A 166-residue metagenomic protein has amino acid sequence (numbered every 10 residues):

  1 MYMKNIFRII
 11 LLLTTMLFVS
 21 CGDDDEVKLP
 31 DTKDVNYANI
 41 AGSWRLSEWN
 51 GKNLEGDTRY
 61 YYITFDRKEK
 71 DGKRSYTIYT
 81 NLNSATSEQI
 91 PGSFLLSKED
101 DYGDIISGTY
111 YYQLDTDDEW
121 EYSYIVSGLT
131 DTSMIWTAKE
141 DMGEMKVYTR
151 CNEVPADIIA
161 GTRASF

Functional and structural regions predicted by a protein language model:
K4-L12: Sec-dependent signal peptide recognition, specifically the positively charged N-region followed immediately by
L17-S20: C-terminal motif of bacterial Sec signal peptides marking the signal peptidase cleavage site
D23, L29, Q89-L96, D100 (+1 more regions): Edge beta-strand at a domain terminus
K28-R45, F166: N-terminal helix-cap/turn-to-beta initiation motif at the start of protein domains
L46, L96, Y124-G128: A structural signal for short, hydrophobic beta-strand segments that form beta-sheets in beta-rich/all-beta domains
E55-I106: N-terminal glycine/threonine-rich, aromatic-flanked beta-hairpin/loop signature
Y102-V126: An anionic, turn-rich surface loop/hairpin at beta-sheet edges that serves as a generic interaction/coordination patch
G128-M134: Ser/Thr- and Asn-enriched, surface-exposed coil loops between beta-strands
